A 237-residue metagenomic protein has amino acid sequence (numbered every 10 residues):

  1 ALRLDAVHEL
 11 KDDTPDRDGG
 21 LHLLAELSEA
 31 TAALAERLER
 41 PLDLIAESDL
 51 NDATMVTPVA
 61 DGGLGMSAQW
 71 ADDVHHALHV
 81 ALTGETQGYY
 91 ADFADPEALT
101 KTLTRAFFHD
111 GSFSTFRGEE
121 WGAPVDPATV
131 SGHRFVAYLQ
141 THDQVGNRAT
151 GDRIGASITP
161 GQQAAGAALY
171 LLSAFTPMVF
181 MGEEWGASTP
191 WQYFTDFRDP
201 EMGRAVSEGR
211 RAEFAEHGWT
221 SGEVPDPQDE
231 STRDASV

Functional and structural regions predicted by a protein language model:
A1-T14: Active-site groove signature of glycoside hydrolases
H8, D16, A156-T159: Alpha-helix N-cap/helix-initiation motif
T14-L21: Glycan-recognition and catalytic cores of secretory/periplasmic carbohydrate-active enzymes
L24-D226: Conserved alpha/beta catalytic core and glycan-binding cleft of carbohydrate-active enzymes
G222-V237: Short, intrinsically disordered, charge-balanced linker/junction segments flanking boundaries in proteins
